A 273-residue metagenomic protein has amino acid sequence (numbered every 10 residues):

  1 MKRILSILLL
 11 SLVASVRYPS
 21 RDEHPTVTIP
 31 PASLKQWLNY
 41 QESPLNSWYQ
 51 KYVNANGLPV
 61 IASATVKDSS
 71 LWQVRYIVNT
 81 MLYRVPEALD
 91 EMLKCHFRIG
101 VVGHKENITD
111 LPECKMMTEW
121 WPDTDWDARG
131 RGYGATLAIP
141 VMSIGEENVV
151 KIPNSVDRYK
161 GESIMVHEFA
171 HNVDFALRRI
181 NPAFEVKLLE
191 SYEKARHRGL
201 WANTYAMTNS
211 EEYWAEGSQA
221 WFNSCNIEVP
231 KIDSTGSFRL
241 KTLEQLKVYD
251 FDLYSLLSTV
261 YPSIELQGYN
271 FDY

Functional and structural regions predicted by a protein language model:
K2-I7: Sec-dependent signal peptide recognition, specifically the positively charged N-region followed immediately by
L8-V16: Hydrophobic h-region of N-terminal signal peptides that target proteins for export in Gram-negative bacteria
V13-A14, L82-P86, A170, D174-R178 (+2 more regions): Hydrophobic/aromatic-lined pockets within catalytic cores
Y18-I77, Y83: N-terminal module-boundary/linker segments of secreted carbohydrate-active enzymes
W48, A55-L58, K67-S191: Acidic/His-rich structured neighborhood in mature extracellular/periplasmic domains
S63, V102-H104, S218: Structured loops at beta-to-helix junctions and adjacent beta-edge loops in soluble globular domains
A64-R75, Y159, L243-Y254: Generic detection of long, well-ordered alpha-helical segments
W120-I139, L189-Y273: Metalloprotease/metallohydrolase-associated module, dominated by Zn2+-dependent proteases
